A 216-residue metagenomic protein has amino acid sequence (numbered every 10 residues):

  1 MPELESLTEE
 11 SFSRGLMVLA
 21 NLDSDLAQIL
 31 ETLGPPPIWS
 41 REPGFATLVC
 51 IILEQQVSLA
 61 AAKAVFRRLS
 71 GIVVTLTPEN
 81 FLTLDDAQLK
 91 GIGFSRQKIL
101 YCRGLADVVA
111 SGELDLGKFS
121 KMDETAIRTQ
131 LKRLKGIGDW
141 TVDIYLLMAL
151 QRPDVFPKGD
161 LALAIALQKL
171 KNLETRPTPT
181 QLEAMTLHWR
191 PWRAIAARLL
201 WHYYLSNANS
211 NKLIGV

Functional and structural regions predicted by a protein language model:
M1-P36, S120, D139-V216: C-terminal accessory module of base-excision DNA glycosylases/AP lyases that mediates lesion recognition and DNA
L4-S6, L22-I29, V57-S58, A62-K135 (+1 more regions): Alpha-helical ds-nucleic-acid-binding substructure associated with the helix-hairpin-helix region of base-excision DNA
S13, A46-T47, T83-L84, I127 (+1 more regions): Alpha-helical scaffolds flanking conserved acidic
Q28-T32, S40, G44, G91 (+2 more regions): Non-catalytic interaction surface on structured domains
I38-A46, G93-Q97, T186-A194: Structural motif
V49, C102-L105, L167: Buried hydrophobic packing segments
